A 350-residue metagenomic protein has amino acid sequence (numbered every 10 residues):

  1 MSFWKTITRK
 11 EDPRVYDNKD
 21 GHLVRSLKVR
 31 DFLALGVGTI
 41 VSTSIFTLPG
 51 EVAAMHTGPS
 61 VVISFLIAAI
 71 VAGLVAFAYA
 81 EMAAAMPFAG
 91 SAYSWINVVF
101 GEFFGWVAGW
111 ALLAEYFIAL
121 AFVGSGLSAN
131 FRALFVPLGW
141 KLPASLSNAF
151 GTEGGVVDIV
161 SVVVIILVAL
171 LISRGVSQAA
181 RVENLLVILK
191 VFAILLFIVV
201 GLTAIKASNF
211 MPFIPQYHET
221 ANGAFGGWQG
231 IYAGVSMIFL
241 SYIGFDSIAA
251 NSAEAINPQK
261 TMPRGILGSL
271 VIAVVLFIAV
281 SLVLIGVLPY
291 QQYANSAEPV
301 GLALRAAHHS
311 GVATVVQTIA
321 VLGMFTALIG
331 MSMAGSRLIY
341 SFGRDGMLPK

Functional and structural regions predicted by a protein language model:
M1-G50, A54-P59, G73-F77, A89: Membrane-interface "cap" regions at the ends of multi-pass membrane proteins
R14-L23, V62, L138-I159, L185-T318: Helix-loop-helix junctions that connect adjacent transmembrane segments in multi-pass membrane transporters
L23, E81-A83, V107, F150 (+2 more regions): Membrane-water interface regions at transmembrane-helix termini and the short interhelical loops of multi-pass membrane
V24, L48-G151, S269-A279: Extracellular loop-to-transmembrane helix junctions
S26-G36, G101-A114, V160-V164, G223-I238 (+1 more regions): Select transmembrane alpha-helical segments in multipass membrane proteins
F46, F88, A111-S128, M237 (+3 more regions): Membrane-helix boundary/coupling elements in multi-pass transport proteins
A68-G73, V164-I172, V191-L202, V280-S281: Hydrophobic core segments of alpha-helical transmembrane domains in multi-pass membrane transport and ion-translocation
A84, S91-V98, G105, G109 (+5 more regions): Short amphipathic alpha-helical coupling elements at transmembrane boundaries
